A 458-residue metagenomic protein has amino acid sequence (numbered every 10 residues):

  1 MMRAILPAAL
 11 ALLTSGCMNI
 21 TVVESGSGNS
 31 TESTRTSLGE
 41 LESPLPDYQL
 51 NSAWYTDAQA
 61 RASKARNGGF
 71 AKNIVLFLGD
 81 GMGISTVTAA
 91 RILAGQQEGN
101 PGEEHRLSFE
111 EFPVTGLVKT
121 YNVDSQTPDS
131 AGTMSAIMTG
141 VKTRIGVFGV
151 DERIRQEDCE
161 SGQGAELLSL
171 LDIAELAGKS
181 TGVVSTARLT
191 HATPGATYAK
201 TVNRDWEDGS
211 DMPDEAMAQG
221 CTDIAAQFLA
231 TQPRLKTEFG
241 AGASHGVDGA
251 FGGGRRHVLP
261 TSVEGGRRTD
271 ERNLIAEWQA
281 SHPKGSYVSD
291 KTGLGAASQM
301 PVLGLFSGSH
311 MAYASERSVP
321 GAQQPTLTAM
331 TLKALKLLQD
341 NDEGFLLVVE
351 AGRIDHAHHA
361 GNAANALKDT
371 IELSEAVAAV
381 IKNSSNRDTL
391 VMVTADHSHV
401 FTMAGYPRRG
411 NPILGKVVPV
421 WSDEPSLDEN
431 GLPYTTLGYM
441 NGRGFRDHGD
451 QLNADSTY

Functional and structural regions predicted by a protein language model:
M2-A11: Sec-dependent signal peptide recognition, specifically the positively charged N-region followed immediately by
T14-G16: C-terminal motif of bacterial Sec signal peptides marking the signal peptidase cleavage site
M18-T21: Bacterial signal peptide processing site
V23-N67: N-terminal low-complexity, Pro/Thr/Ser-rich intrinsically disordered segments that act as propeptides or flexible
E42-A53, N67-K72, M82-T88, I92-S135 (+1 more regions): A post-motif C-terminal structural segment
G149-G164: His/Cys-centered metal/cofactor-coordination and adjacent catalytic loops
T181-S185, A250-G252: A structural signal for short, well-ordered beta-strand segments and their strand-loop junctions that often border
